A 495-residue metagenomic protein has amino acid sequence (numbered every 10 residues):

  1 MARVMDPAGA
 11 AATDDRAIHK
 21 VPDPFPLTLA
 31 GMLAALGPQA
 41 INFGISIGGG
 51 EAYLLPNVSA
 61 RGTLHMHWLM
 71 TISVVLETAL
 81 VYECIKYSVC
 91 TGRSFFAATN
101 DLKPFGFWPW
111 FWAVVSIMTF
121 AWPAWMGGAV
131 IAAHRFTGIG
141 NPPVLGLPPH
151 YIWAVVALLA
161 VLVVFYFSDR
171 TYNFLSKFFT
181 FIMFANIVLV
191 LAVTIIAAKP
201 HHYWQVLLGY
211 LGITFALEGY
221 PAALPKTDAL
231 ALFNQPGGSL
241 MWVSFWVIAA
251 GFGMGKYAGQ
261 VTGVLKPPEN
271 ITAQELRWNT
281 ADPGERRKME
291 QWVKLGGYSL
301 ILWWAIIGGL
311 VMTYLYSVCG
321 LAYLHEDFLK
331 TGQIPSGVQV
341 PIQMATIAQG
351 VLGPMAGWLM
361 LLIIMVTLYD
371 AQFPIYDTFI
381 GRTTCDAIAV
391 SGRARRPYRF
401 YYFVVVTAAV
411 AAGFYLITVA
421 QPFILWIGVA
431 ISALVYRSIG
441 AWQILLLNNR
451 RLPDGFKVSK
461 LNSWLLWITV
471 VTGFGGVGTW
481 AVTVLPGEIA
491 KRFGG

Functional and structural regions predicted by a protein language model:
M1-Y53, Y257, V264-L276, K288-Q291 (+2 more regions): Membrane-interface "cap" regions at the ends of multi-pass membrane proteins
R16-V21, L55-S59, Y82-F107, A133-P143 (+5 more regions): Flexible loop linkers connecting adjacent transmembrane helices in multi-pass alpha-helical membrane transporters
A30, N57-Y82, A97-P109, I152-W153 (+3 more regions): Extracellular loop-to-transmembrane helix junctions
N42, L69-L102, P109-M126, P374: Juxtamembrane transmembrane-helix boundary signature
F107-V144, A154-V155, L368-D386, F474: Hydrophobic transmembrane alpha-helices that form the core helical bundles of multi-pass secondary transporters
G146-A157, A387-T418: Loop-to-transmembrane helix boundary motifs in multi-pass membrane proteins
F178-F181, G381, R395-F403, W426-T483: C-terminal membrane-solvent junction of multi-pass transporters and transport-like membrane proteins
F184-P221, K226, F233-I248, I439-L452 (+1 more regions): Hydrophobic alpha-helical segments and their helix-loop junctions in multi-pass secondary transporters
